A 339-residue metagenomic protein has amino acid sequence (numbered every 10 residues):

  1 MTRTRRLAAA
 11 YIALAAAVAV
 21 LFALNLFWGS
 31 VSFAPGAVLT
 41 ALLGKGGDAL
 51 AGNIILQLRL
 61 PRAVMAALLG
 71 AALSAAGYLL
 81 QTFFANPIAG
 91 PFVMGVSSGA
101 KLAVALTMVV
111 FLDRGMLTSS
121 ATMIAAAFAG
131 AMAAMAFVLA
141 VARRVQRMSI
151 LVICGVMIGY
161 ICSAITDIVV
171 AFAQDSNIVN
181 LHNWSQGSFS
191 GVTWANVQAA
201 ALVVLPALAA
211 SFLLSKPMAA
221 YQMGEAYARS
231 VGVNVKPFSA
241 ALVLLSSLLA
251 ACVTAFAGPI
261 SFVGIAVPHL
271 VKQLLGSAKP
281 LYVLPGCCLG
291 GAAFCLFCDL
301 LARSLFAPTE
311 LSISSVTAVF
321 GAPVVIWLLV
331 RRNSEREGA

Functional and structural regions predicted by a protein language model:
M1-A339: Alpha-helical transmembrane segments in inner-membrane proteins
